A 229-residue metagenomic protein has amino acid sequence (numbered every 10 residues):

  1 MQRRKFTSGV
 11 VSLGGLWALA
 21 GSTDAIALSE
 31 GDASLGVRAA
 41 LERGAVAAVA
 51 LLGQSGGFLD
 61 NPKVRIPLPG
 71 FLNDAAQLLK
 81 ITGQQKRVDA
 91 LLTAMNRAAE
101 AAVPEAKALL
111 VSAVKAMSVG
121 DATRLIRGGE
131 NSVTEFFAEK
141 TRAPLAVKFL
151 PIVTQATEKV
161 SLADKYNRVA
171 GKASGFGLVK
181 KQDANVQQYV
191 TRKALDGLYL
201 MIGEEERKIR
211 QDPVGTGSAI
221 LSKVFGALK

Functional and structural regions predicted by a protein language model:
M1-G14: N-terminal secretory signal peptides and thylakoid transit peptides that target proteins across membranes
A18-S22: N-terminal signal peptide c-region/cleavage motif recognized by signal peptidases
I26-A94: N-terminal Sec/ER secretory leader and immediately downstream segment of secreted/extracellular precursors
G31-V37, I81, L92-E100, L110-V111 (+3 more regions): Second-shell loop/turn segments in exported
A48, S118, P213: Residue-level signature of catalytic and energy-coupling elements of molecular machines, predominantly ATP/GTP-dependent
R87-A156: Mid-length scaffold segments of soluble, non-membrane domains
I152-L198: An amphipathic alpha-helical core segment
G197-K229: A cross-kingdom marker for long, charged
